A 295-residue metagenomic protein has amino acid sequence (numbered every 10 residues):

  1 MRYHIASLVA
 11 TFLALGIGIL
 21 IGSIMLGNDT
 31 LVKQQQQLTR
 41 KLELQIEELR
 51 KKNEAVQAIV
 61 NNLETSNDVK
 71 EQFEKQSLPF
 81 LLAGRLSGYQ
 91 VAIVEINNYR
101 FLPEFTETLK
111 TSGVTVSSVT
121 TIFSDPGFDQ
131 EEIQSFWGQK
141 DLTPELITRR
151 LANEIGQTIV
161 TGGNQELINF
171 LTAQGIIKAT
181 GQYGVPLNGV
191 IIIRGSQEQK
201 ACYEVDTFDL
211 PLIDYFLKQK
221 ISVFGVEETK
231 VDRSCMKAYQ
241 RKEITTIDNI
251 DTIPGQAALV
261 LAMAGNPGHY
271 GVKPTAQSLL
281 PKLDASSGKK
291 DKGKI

Functional and structural regions predicted by a protein language model:
A6-G22: Hydrophobic membrane-insertion alpha-helices, especially the h-region of bacterial N-terminal signal peptides
S23-R85, P103-T106: Extracellular/lumenal/periplasmic "stalk" regions immediately C-terminal to a signal peptide or transmembrane helix
Q34, L38-K41, E48, A55 (+7 more regions): Extracytoplasmic/periplasmic, Sec-exported soluble proteins
E74-N98, A179-Q199: Long, low-complexity, intrinsically disordered polar/charged segments
L82-E145: Domain-scale macromolecular recognition modules
F123-Y215: A substrate-binding/cap region within the structured catalytic cores of diverse enzymes
I191-I295: Extracytoplasmic/luminal low-complexity segments enriched in Pro/Gly and acidic/polar residues that act as flexible
